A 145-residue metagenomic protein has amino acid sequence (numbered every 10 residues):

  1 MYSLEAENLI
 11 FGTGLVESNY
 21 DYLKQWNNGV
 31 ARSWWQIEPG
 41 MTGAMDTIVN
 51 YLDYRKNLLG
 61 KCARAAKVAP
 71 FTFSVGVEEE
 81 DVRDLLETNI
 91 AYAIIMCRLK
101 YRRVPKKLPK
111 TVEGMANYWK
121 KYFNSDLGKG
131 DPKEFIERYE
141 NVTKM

Functional and structural regions predicted by a protein language model:
M1, N8, G12-P105: Peptidoglycan-targeting cell-wall enzymes and recognition modules
Y2-L4, K110: Short, surface-exposed acidic
G14-S18, L108-G130: Acidic helix/loop microenvironments that form the catalytic cleft of cell-wall polysaccharide enzymes
K121-M145: Short terminal or interdomain "cap/linker" segment that borders an active site or interface and mediates
